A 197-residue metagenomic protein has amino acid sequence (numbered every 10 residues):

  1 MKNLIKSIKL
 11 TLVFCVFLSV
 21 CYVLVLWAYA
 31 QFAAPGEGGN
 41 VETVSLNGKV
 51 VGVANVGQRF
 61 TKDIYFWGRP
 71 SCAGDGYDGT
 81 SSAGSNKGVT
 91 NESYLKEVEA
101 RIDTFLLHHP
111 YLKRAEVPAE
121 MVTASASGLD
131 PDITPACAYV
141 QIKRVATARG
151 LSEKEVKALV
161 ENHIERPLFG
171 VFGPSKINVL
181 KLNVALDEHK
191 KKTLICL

Functional and structural regions predicted by a protein language model:
M1, Y22-V25, E153: Alpha-helix initiation and N-capping motif
M1-K2, K6, L10: Juxtamembrane/transmembrane-helix boundary motifs in multi-pass membrane proteins
K6, L26, A30-A148, I164-L168: Flexible, solvent-exposed loop/hinge segments and secondary-structure transition points
K9-Y29: Hydrophobic membrane-insertion alpha-helices, especially the h-region of bacterial N-terminal signal peptides
V140-L197: Extracytoplasmic/periplasmic C-terminal soluble domains
